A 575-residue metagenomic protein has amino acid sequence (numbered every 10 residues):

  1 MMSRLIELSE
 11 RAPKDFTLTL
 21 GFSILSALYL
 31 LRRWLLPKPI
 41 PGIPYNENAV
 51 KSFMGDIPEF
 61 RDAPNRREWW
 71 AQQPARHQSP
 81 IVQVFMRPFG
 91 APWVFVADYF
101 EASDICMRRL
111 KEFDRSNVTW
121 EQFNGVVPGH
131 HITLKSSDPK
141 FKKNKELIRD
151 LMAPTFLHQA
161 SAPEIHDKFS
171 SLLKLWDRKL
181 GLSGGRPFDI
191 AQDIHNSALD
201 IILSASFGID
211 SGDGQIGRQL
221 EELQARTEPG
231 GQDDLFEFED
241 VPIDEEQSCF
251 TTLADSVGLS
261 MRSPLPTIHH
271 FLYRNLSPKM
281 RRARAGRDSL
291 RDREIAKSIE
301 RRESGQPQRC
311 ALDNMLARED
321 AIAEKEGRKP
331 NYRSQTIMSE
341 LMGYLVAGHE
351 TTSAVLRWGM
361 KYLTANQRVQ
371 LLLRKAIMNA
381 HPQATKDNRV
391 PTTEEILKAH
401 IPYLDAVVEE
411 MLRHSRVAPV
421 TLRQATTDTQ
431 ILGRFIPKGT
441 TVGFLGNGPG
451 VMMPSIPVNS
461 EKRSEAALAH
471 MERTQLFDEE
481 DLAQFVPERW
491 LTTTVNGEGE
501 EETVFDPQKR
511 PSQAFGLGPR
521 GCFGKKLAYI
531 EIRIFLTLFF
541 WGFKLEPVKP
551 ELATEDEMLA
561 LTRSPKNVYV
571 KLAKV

Functional and structural regions predicted by a protein language model:
R4-G129, P139-K143, H166-S171, L175 (+3 more regions): N-terminal membrane-proximal hinge/A-helix region immediately C-terminal to the signal-anchor transmembrane segment
V118-E121, A160-L356: Cytochrome P450 heme-thiolate monooxygenase catalytic core
P242-E245, A365-V417, L432, P437-T440: Cytochrome P450 I-helix active-site segment
T351-T364, F535: Short, small-residue alpha-helix embedded
Q367-Q370, Q508-P511, L517, G521 (+1 more regions): Cytochrome P450 heme-binding "Cys pocket" and the immediately downstream C-terminal segment
M411, I436-G439, F485, G518 (+2 more regions): Hydrophobic, well-ordered secondary-structure elements that form the walls of internal hydrophobic environments
N447-E502: Conserved cytochrome P450 K-helix/beta-meander segment immediately N-terminal to the heme-binding cysteine loop
